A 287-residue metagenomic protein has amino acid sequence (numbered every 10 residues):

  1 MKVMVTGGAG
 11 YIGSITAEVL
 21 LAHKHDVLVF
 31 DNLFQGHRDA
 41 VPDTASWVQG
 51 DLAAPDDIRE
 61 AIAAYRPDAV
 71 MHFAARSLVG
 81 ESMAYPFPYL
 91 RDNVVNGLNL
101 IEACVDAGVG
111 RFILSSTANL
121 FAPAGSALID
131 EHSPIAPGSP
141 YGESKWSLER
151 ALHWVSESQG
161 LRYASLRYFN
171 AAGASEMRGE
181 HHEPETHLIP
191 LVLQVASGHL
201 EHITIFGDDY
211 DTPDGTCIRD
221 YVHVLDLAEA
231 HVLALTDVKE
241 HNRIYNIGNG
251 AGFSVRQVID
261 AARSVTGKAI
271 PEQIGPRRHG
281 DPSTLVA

Functional and structural regions predicted by a protein language model:
M1-A171: N-terminal Rossmann-like NAD(P)+-binding domain of SDR-like oxidoreductases, especially those catalyzing
G50, I62, Y89, E180 (+5 more regions): Pocket-edge positions in alpha/beta enzyme catalytic cores
A74, C104, A172, V192 (+2 more regions): Hydrophobic aliphatic residues
V79-S82, A174-G179, P213-G215: A short acidic, helix-capping loop that chelates divalent metal ions and anchors anionic groups
A84-Y85, P140, M177-H181, S283: Short, solvent-exposed loop/turn segments at secondary-structure boundaries
L90, G138-W146, H182-P190, D220-Y221: Short-chain dehydrogenase/reductase
S175-E185, V192-V195: Hydrophobic, Gly/Ser/Ala-rich alpha-helical and linker tracts in large acyl-processing enzymes of secondary/lipid
L191, S197-A287: C-terminal substrate-binding subdomain of Rossmann-fold SDR/epimerase-dehydratase oxidoreductases
